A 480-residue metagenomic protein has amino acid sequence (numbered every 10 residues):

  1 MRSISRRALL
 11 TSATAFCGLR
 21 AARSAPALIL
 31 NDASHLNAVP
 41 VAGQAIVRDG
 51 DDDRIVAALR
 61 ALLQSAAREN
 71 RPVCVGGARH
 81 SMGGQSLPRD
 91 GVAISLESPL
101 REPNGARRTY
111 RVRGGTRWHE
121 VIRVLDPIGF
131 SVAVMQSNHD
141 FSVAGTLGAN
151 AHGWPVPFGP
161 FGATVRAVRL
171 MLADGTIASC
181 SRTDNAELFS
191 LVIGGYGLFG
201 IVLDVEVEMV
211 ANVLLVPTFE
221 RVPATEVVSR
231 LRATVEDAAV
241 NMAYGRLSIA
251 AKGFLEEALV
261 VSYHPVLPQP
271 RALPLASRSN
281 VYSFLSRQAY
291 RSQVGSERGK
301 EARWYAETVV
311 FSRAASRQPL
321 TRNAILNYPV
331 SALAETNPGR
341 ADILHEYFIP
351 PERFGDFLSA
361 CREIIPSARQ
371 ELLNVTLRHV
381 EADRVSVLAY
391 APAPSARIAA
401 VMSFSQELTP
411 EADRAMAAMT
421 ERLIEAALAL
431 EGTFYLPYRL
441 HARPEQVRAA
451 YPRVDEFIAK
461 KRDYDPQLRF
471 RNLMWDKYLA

Functional and structural regions predicted by a protein language model:
R2-A480: Noncatalytic alpha-helical scaffold of FAD-dependent oxidoreductases
